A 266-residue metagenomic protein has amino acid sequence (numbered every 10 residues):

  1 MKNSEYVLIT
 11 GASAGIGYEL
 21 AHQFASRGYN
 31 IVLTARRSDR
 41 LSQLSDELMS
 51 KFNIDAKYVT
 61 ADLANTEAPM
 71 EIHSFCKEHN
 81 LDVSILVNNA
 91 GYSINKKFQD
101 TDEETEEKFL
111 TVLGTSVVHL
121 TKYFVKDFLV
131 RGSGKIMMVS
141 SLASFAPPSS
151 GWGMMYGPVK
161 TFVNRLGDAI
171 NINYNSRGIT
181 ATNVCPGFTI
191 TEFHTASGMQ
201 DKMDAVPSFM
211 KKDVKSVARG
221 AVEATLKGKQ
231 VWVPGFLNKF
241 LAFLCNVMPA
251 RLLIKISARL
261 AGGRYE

Functional and structural regions predicted by a protein language model:
S13-G15: Conserved glycine-rich cofactor-binding loop
R27-L44: Conserved glycine-rich Rossmann-like NAD(P)H-binding loop of the short-chain dehydrogenase/reductase
N89-I94: Conserved NAD(P)H cofactor-binding loop of Rossmann-fold oxidoreductase domains
K97-Q99, T105-L110: Substrate-binding pocket helix/loop in short-chain dehydrogenase/reductase
T121, V159: Active-site helix of classical SDR
S141: Residue(s) in the substrate-gating loop at a strand-loop-helix junction that position the organic substrate next
N183, D204-L241: C-terminal helical subdomain
